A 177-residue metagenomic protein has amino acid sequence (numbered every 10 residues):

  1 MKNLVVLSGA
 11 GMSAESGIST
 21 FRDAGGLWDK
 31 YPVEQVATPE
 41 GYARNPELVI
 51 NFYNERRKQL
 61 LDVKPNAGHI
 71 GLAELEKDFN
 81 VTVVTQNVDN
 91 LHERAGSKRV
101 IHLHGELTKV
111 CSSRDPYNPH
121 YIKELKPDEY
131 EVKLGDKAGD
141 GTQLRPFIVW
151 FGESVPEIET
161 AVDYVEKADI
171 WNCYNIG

Functional and structural regions predicted by a protein language model:
M1-G177: Conserved catalytic core of sirtuin-type NAD+-dependent deacylases
